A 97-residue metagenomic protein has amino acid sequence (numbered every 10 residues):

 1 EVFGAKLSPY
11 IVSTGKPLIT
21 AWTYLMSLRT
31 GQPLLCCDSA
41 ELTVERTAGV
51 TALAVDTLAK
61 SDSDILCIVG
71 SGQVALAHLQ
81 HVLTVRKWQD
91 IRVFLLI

Functional and structural regions predicted by a protein language model:
E1-V44, V50-A52, D62: N-terminal ligand-binding/catalytic initiation module
Y10, Q80, T84-K87: Acidic/histidine-enriched, beta-strand-rich ligand/metal-binding domains
L58-I65, K87: Short helix-loop-beta connector
S71-G72: Glycine-rich Rossmann-fold phosphate-binding loop(s) that bind the pyrophosphate of adenine dinucleotide cofactors
A75-L76: N-terminal Rossmann-fold NAD(P) dinucleotide-binding loop
T84-I97: NAD(P)-binding Rossmann-fold cofactor-contacting core
